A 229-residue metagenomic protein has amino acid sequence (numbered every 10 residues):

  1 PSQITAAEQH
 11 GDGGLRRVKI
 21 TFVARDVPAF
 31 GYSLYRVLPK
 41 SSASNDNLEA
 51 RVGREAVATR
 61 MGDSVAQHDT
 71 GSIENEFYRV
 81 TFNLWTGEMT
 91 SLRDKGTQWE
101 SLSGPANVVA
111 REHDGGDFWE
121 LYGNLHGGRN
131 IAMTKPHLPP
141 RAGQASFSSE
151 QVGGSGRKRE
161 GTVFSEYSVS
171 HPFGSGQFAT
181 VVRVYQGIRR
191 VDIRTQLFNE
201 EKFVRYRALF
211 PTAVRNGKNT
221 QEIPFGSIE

Functional and structural regions predicted by a protein language model:
P1, I228-E229: Short, intrinsically disordered, charge-balanced linker/junction segments flanking boundaries in proteins
P1-L209, N216-T220: Catalytic and substrate-binding regions of extracellular carbohydrate-active enzymes, especially polysaccharide lyases
T212-V214, P224-I228: Flexible, surface-exposed loop regions and adjacent strand-edge segments of Gram-negative outer-membrane beta-barrel
